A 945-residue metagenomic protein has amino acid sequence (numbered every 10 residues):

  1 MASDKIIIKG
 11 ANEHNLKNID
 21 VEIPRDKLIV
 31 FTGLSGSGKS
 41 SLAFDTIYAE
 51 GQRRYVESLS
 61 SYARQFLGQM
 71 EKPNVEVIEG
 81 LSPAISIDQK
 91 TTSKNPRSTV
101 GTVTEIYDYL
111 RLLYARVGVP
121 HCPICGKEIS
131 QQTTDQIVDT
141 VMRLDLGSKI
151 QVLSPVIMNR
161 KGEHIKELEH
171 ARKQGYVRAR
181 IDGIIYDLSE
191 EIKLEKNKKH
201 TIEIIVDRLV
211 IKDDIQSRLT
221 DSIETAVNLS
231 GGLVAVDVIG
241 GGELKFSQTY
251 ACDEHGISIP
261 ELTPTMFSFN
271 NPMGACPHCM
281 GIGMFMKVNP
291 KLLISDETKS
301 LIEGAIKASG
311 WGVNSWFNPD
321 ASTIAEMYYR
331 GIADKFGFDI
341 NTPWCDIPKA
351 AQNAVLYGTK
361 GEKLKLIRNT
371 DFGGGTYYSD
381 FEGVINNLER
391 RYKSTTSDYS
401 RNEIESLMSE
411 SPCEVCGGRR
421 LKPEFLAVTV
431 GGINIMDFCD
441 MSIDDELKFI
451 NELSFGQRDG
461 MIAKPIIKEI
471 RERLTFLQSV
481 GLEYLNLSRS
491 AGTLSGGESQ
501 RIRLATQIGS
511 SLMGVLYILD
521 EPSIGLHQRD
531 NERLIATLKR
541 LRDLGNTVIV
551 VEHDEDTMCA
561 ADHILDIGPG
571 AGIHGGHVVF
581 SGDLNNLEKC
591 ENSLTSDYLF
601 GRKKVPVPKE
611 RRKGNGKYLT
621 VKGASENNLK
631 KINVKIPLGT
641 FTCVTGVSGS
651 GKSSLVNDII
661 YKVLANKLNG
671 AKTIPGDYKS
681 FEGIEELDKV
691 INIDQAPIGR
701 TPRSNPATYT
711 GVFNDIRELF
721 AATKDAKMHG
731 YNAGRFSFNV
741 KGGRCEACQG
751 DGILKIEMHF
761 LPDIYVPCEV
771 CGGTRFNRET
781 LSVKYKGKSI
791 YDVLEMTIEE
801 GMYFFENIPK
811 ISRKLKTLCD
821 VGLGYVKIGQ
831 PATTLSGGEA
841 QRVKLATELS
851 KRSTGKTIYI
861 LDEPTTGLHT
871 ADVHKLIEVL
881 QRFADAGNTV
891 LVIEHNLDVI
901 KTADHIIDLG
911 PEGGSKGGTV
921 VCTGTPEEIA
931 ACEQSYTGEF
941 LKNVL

Functional and structural regions predicted by a protein language model:
M1-L945: Conserved phosphate-binding elements of NTP-dependent enzyme cores
